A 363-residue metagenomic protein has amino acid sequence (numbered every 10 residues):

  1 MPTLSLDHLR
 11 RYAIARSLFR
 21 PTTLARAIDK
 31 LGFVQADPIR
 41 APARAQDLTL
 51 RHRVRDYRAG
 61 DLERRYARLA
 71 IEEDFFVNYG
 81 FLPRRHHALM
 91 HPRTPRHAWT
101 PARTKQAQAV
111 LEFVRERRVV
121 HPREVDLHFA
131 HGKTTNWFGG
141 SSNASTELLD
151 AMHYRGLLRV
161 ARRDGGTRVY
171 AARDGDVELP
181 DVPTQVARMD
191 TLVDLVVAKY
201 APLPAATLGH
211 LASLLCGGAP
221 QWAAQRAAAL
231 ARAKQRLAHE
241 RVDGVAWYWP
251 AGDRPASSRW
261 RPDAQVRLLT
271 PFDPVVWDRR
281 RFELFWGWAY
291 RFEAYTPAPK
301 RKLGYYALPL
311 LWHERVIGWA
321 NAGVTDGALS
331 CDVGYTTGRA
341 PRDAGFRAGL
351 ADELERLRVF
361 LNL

Functional and structural regions predicted by a protein language model:
M1-R267, D273-P274, R281, W288-F292 (+1 more regions): Long, low-complexity intrinsically disordered regions
